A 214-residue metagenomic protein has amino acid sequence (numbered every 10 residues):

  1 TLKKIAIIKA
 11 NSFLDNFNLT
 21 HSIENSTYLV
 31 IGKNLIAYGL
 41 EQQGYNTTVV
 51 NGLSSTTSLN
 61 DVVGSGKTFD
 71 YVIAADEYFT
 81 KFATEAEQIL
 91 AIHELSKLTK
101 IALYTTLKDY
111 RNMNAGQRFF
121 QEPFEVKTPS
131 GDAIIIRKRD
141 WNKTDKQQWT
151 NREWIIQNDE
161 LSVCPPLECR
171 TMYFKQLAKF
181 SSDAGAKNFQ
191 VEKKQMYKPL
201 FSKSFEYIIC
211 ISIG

Functional and structural regions predicted by a protein language model:
K3-N25: Conserved alpha-helix/loop element of class I SAM-dependent methyltransferases that forms part of the SAM/SAH-binding
S22-L35: Conserved class I S-adenosyl-L-methionine
K33-N46: Conserved SAM-binding loop of SAM-dependent methyltransferases across substrates and taxa, primarily the Class I
S58-K67, F82: Short conserved loop adjoining the S-adenosyl-L-methionine
F69-Q88: A short SAM/SAH-binding and catalytic strip from SAM-dependent methyltransferases
A86-L103: A short glycine-rich, Lys/Arg-flanked "PGG" loop and its adjoining helix->strand segment in the class I
T106-Q176: SAM-dependent methyltransferase
E168-G214: C-terminal lobe and adjacent flexible extensions of AdoMet/dcAdoMet transferase-like proteins
